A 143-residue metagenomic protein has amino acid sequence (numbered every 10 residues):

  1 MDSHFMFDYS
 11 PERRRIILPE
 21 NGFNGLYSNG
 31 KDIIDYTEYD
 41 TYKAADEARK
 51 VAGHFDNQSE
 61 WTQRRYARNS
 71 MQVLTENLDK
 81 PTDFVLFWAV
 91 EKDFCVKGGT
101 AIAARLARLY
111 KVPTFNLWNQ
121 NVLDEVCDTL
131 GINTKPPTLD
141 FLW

Functional and structural regions predicted by a protein language model:
M1-Y110, T114-W118, D124: Acidic/glycine-enriched connector segments
S28-N29, K135-W143: Intrinsically disordered, low-complexity N-proximal targeting/linker segments that flank membranes
L106-R108, I132, L142-W143: Long, low-complexity, Lys/Arg-enriched
C127-G131, K135: Short, C-terminally biased terminal segments at protein or domain edges
